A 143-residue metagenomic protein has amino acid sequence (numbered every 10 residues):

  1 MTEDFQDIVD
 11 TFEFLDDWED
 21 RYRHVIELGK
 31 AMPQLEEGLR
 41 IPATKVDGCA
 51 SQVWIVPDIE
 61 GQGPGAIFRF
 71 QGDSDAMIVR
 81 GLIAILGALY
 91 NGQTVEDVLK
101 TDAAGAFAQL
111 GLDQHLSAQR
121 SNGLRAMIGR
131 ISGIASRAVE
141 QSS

Functional and structural regions predicted by a protein language model:
M1-R40: Extended low-complexity intrinsically disordered regions
L15-W18, D73-I78, Q119: Structural motif
R21, S51, I78-L82, T94 (+2 more regions): Amphipathic alpha-helical interface surfaces
G29, L89-Y90, I131, A135: Generic structural signal for hydrophobic core residues of well-folded globular domains
E36-P57: Structured beta-strand/loop patches that form or line metal/cofactor-binding pockets in enzymes
G48-Q52, G63-I67, R80-L82: Short connector loops at helix/strand junctions that flank enzyme active sites, especially segments positioning acidic
I59-M77, G87-N91: Conserved interaction-surface patches within small, structured recognition/assembly domains
D73-S74, E96-L99, G105-S143: C-terminal binding/interaction regions
